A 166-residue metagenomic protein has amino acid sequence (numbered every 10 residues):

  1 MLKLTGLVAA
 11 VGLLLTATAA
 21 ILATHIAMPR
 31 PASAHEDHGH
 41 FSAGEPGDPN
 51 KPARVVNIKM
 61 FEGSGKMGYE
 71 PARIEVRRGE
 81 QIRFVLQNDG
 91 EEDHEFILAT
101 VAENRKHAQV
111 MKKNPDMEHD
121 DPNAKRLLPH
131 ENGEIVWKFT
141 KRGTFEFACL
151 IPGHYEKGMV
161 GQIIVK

Functional and structural regions predicted by a protein language model:
M1-L15: Bacterial N-terminal signal peptides that target proteins for export
A23-T24, R30, H35: Boundary of Sec targeting at the N-terminus
A34-V55: A eukaryote-biased signal for short, well-structured alpha-helical docking elements
H35-G39, D121-K166: Extracellular/periplasmic metallocenter environments
P49-Q81: N-terminal edge beta-strand
K66, K112-D121: Short beta-strand and strand-turn-strand segments in soluble, beta-rich domains
P71-I97, G133-K141, V165: Beta-strand cores of secreted/periplasmic/IMS beta-sandwich domains, seen most often in copper-related folds
A102-K113: Short aromatic-acidic-glycine turn motif
